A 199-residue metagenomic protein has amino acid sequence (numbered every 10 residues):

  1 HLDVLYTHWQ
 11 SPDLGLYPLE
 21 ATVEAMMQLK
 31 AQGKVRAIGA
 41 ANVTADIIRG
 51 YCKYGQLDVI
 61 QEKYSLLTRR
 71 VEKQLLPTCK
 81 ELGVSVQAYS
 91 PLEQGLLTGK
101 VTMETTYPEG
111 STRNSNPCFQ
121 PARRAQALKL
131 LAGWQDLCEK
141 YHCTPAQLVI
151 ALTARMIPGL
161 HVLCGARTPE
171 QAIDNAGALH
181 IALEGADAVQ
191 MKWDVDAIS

Functional and structural regions predicted by a protein language model:
H1-D13: Active-site groove signature of glycoside hydrolases
Q10-I198: Beta/alpha (TIM)-barrel catalytic core signal, keyed to glycine-rich beta->alpha loops juxtaposed to Asp/Glu that bind
